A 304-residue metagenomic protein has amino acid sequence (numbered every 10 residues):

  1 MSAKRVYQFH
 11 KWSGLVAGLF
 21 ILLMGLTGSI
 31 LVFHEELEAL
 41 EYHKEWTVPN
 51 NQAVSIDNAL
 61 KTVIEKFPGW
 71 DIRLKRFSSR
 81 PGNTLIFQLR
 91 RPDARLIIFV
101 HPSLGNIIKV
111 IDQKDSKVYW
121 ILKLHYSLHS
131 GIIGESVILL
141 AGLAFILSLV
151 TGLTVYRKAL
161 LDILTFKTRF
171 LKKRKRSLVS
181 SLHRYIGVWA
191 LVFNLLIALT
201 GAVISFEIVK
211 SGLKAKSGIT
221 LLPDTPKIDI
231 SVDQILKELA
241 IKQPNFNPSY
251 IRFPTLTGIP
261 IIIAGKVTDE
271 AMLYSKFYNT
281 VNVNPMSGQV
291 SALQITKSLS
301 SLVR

Functional and structural regions predicted by a protein language model:
M1-R304: Conserved histidines in hydrophobic membrane contexts and catalytic metal-binding motifs
